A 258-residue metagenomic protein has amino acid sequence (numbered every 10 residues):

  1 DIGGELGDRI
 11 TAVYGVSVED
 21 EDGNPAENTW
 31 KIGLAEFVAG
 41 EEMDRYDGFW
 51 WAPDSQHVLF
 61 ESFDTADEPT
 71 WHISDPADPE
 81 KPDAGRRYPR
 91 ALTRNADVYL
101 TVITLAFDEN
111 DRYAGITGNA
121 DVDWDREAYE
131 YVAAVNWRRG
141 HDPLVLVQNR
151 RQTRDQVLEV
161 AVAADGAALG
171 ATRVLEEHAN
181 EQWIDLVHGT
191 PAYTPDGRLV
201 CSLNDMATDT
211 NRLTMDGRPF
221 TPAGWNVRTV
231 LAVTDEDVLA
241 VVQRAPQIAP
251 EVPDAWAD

Functional and structural regions predicted by a protein language model:
D1, A96-A106, L158-G166, L213-G217 (+1 more regions): Beta-propeller blade signature
D1, G48-W50, L59-T65, R90-R94 (+5 more regions): Beta-strand C-termini and the immediately following turn/loop, strongest in propeller blades
G4-W50, H57-N119, D254: Predominantly five- to eight-bladed beta-propeller fold
R9-Y14, P25-Y46, D125-V132, N180-H188 (+1 more regions): Short glycine-/Asp-/Thr-/Trp-enriched loop segments that recur within the blades of beta-propeller repeat domains
A12, V18, D121, V174 (+2 more regions): Conserved beta-strand positions that form and line the central face of beta-propeller blades
V98, E109-Q148, Q152-L169, R173 (+4 more regions): Alpha-solenoid helical-repeat scaffolds
D155-V157, I184-D185, T210-L213, T229-L231 (+1 more regions): Extended hydrophobic-aromatic, low-complexity segments
T172-R173, S202-L203, T210-G224: Polyanionic (Asp/Glu-rich) segments that form extended negatively charged tracts
